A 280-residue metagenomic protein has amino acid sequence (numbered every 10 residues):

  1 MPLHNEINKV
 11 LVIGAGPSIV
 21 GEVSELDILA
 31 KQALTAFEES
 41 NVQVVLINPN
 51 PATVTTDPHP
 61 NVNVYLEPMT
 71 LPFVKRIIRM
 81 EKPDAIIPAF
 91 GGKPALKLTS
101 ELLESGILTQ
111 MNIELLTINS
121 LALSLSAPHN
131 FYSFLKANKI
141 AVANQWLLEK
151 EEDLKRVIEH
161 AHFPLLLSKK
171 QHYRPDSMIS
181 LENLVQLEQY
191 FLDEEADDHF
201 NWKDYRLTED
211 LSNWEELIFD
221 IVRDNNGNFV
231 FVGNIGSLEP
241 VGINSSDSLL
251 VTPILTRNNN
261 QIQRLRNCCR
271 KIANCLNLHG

Functional and structural regions predicted by a protein language model:
M1-A137, E149-R156: ATP-binding N-terminal substructure of ATP-dependent carboxylate-amine bond-forming enzymes
V20-E22, T55, P175-S177, Q189 (+3 more regions): Short helix/loop capping segments that flank catalytic or ligand/cofactor-binding pockets
N130-E149, D176-E182, T252-N260: Conserved thiamine diphosphate
L135, I158-S180, H199-W214, F219-D220: ATP-grasp fold ATP-binding core
V185, V222-K271: ATP-dependent carboxylate/phosphate-activation module, predominantly the ATP-grasp catalytic core and closely related
Q189-L238, N260: Phosphate-binding site of ATP-dependent enzymes
D193-Y205, E209, L249-G280: A long amphipathic alpha-helix within ATP-dependent nucleotide-binding catalytic cores
